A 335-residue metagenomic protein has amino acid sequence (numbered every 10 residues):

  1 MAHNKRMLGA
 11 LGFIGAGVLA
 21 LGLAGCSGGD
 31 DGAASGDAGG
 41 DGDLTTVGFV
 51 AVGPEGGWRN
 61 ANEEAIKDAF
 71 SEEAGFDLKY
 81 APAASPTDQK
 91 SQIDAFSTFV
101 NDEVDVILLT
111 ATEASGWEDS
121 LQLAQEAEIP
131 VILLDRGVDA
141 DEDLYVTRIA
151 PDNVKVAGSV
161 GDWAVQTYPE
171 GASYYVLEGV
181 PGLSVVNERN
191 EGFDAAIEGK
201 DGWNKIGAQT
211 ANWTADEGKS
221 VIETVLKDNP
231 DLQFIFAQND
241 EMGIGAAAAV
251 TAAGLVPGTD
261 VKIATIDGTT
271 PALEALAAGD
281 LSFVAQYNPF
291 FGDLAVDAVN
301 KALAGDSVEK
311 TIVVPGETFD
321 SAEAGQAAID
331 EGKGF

Functional and structural regions predicted by a protein language model:
F13, D43, L177, P181 (+3 more regions): Hinge/cleft segment of the Venus flytrap/periplasmic-binding protein
L21-G25: C-terminal motif of bacterial Sec signal peptides marking the signal peptidase cleavage site
S27-D30: Bacterial signal peptide processing site
T46-E73, K79-D94, T110-A114, E178-E188 (+3 more regions): Extracytoplasmic "Venus flytrap"
V47, Q92, R148-Y174, E217-K219 (+2 more regions): Hydrophobic alpha-helical segments within soluble ligand-binding/sensing domains
G48-A51, E103-A111, P130-L134, Y175-V176 (+3 more regions): Periplasmic-binding protein-like
L109-Q125, F193, A211-E274: Hydrophobic alpha-helical
D119-K155, S173, T269-A277, A322 (+1 more regions): Flexible loop/hinge segments that line or gate small-molecule binding clefts
